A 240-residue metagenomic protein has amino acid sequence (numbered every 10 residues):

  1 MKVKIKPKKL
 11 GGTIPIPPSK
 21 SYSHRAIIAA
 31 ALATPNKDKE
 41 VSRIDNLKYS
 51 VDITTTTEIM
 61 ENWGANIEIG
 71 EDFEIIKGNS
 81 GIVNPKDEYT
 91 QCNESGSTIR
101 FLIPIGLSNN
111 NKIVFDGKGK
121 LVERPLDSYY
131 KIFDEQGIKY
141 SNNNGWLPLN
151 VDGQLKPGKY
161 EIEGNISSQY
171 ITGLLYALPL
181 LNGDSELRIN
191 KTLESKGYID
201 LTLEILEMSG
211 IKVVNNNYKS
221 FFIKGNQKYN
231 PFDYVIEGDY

Functional and structural regions predicted by a protein language model:
M1-Y240: Structural preference for solvent-exposed beta-strand-turn elements and adjacent flexible terminal/loop segments within
